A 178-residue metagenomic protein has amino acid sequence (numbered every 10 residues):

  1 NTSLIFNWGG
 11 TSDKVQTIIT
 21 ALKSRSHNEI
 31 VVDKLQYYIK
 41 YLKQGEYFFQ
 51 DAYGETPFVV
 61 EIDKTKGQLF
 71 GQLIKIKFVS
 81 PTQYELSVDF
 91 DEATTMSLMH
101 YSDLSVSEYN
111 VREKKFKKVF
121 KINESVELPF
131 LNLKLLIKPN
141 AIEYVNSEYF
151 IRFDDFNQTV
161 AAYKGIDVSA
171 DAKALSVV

Functional and structural regions predicted by a protein language model:
N1-Y53, I62-V178: Amphipathic coiled-coil heptad-repeat stalk/oligomerization helices in membrane-associated assembly and trafficking
